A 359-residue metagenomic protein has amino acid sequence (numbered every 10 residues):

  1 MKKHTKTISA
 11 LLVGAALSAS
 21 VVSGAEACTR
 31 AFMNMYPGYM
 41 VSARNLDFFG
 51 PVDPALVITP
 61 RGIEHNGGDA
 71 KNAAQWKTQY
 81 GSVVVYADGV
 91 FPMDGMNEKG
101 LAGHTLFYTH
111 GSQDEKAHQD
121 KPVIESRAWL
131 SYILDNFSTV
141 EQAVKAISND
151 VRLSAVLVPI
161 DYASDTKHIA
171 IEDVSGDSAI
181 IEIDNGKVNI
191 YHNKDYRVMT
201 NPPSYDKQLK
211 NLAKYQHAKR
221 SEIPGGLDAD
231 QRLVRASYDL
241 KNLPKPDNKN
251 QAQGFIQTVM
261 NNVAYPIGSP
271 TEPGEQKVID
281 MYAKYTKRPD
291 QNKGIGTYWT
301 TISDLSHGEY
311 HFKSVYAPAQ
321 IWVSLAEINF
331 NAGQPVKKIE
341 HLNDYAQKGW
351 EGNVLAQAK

Functional and structural regions predicted by a protein language model:
M1-L11: Bacterial N-terminal signal peptides that target proteins for export
L17-A25: C-terminal segment of classical bacterial N-terminal signal peptides
E26-V41, F49, A55, H65 (+4 more regions): C-terminus-biased signal that marks the final domain/tail of proteins
A27-K121, S154: A contiguous strand-loop segment
S42, G103-T105, I190, Y310-K313: Short hydrophobic/aromatic-rich beta-strand segments that constitute the beta-sheet cores of beta-sandwich/beta-barrel
F48-G50, T109-G111, G186-V188, A317-Q320: Short, surface-exposed beta-strand-loop junctions and turns on beta-sheet-rich folds
V57-A74, S112-L153, A332-A346: Compact, glycine/acidic-enriched structural inserts
K99-R127, D150-Y205: Acidic/His-rich structured neighborhood in mature extracellular/periplasmic domains
